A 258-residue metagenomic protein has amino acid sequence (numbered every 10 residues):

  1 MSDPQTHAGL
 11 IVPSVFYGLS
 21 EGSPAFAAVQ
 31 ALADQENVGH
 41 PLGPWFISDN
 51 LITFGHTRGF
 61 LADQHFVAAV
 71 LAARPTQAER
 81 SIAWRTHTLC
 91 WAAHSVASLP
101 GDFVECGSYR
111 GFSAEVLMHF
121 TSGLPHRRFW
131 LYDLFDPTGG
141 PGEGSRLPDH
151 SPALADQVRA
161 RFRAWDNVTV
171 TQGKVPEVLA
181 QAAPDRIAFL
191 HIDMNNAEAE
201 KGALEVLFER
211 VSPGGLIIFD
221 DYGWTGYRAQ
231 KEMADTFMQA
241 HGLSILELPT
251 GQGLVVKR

Functional and structural regions predicted by a protein language model:
M1-W84, V96-L99: Rossmann-like AdoMet
H7, L51-R80, C90, A97-R258: S-adenosylmethionine/decaboxylated-SAM
R85-A92: A short, well-structured juxtamembrane/interface segment
